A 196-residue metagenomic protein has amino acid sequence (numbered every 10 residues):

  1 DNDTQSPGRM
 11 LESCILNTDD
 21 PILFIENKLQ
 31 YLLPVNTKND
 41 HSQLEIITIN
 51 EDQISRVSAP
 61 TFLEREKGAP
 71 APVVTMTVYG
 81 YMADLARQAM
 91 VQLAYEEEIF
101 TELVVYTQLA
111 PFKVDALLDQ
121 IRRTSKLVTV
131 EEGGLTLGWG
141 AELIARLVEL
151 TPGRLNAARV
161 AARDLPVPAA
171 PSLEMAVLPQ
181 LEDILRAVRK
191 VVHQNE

Functional and structural regions predicted by a protein language model:
D1-D20: Internal gly/pro-rich beta-alpha loop/helix module that stabilizes soluble enzyme cofactors or their anionic handles
K28-E196: Thiamine diphosphate
